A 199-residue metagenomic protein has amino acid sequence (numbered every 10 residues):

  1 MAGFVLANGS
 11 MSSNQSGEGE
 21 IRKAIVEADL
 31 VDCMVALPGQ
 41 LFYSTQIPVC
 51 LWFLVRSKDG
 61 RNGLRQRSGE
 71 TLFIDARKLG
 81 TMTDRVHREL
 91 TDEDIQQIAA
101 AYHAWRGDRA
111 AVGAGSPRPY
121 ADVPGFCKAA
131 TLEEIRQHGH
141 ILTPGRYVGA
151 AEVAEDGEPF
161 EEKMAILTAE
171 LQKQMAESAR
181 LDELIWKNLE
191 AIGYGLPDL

Functional and structural regions predicted by a protein language model:
M1-L199: A conserved structural/catalytic subdomain of Rossmann-like adenosyl-cofactor enzymes
